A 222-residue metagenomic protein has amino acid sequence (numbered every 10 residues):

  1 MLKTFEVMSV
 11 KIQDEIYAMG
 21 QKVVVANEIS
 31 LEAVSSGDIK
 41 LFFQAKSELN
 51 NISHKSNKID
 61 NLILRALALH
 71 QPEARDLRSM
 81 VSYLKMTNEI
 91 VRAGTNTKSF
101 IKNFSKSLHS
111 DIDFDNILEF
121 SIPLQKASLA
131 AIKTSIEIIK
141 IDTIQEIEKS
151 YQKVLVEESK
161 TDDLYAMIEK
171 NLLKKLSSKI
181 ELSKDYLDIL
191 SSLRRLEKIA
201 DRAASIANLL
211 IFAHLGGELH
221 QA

Functional and structural regions predicted by a protein language model:
M1-A222: Cytosolic, long alpha-helical scaffolding segments
